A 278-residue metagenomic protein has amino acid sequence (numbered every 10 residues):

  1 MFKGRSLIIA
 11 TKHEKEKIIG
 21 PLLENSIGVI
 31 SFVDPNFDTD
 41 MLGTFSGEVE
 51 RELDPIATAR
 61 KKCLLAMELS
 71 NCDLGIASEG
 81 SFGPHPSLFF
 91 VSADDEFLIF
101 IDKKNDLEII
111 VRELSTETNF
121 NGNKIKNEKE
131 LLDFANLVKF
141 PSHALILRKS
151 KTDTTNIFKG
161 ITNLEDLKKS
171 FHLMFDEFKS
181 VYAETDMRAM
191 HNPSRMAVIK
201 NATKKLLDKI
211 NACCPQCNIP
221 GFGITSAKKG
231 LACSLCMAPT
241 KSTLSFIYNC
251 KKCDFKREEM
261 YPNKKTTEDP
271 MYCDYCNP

Functional and structural regions predicted by a protein language model:
F2-L23: N-terminal beta1-alpha1 ligand-phosphate binding loop
T11-K12, S78-S81, K103-K104, R112-L114: Fold-independent oxyanion-binding glycine-rich loops and adjacent beta-strand/coil segments at enzyme active sites
N25-L42: N-terminal glycine-rich anion-binding loops that anchor highly charged ligand groups
F37-T58: N-terminal beta-loop-helix "entrance" segment that forms/cooperates in small-molecule cofactor or anionic ligand
T58, K62, L69-D102: N-terminal glycine-rich phosphate/adenylate-binding segment common to multiple enzyme folds
E108-A144: Compact, glycine/acidic-enriched structural inserts
A135-T203, D208-C213: Active-site rim beta-loop-alpha module in soluble metabolic enzymes
N201-P278: Cys/His-rich short segments
